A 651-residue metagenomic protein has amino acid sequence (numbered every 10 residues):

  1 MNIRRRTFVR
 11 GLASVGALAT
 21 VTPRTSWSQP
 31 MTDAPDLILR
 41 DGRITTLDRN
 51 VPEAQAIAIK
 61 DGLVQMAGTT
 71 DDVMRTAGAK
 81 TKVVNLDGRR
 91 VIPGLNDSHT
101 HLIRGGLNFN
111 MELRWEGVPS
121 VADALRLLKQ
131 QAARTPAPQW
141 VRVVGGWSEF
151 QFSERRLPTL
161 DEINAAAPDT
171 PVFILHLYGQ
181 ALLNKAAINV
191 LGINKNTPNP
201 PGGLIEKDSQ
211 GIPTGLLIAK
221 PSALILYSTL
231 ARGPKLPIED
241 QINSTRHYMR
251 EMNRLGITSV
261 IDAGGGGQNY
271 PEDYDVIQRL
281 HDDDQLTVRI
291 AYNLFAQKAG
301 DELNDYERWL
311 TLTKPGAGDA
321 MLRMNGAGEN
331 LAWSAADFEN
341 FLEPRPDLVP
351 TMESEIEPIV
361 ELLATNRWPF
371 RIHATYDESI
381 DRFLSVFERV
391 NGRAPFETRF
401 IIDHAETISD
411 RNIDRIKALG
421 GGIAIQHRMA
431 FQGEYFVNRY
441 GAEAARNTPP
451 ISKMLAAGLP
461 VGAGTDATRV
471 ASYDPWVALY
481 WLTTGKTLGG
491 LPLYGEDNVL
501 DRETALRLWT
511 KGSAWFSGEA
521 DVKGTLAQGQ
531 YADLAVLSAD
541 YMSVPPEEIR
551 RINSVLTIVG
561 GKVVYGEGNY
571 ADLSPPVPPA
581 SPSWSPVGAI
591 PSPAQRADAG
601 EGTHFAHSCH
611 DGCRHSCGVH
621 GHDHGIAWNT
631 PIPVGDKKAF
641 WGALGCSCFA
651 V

Functional and structural regions predicted by a protein language model:
M1-I3: Secretory targeting signals
T7-W27: N-terminal export signals
Q29-T32: Cleaved targeting-peptide boundary
A34-R40, T45, R49-R308, M321-S379 (+5 more regions): Divalent metal-binding segments
L128, A132, A167, K195 (+9 more regions): Structural signal for hydrophobic packing residues in well-ordered secondary-structure cores of soluble enzyme domains
L312-D319, I416-A418: Acidic (Asp/Glu)-rich catalytic clusters
E361-R371, T375-F400, H404-A405, D410-D414 (+3 more regions): His/Asp/Glu-enriched, well-ordered alpha-helical/loop segment that forms or immediately abuts the divalent-metal
S513-F516, V522, A527-Q528, V536-R550 (+2 more regions): C-terminal functional module detector
